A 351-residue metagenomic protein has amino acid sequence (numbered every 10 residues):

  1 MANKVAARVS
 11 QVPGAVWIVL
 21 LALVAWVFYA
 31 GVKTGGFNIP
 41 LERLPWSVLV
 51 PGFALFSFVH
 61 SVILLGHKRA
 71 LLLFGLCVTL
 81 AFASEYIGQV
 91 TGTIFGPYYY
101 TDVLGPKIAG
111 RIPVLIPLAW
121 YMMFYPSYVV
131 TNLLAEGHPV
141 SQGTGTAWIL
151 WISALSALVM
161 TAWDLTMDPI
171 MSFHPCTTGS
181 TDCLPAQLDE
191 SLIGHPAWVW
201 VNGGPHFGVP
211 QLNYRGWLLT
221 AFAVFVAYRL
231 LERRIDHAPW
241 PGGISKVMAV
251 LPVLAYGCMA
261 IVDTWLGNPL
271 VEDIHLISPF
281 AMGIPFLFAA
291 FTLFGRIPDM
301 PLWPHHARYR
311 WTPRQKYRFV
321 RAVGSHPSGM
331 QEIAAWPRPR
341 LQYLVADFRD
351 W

Functional and structural regions predicted by a protein language model:
A2-W336, L344-W351: Aromatic-rich, lipid-facing transmembrane alpha helices and their immediate juxtamembrane interface loops in integral
